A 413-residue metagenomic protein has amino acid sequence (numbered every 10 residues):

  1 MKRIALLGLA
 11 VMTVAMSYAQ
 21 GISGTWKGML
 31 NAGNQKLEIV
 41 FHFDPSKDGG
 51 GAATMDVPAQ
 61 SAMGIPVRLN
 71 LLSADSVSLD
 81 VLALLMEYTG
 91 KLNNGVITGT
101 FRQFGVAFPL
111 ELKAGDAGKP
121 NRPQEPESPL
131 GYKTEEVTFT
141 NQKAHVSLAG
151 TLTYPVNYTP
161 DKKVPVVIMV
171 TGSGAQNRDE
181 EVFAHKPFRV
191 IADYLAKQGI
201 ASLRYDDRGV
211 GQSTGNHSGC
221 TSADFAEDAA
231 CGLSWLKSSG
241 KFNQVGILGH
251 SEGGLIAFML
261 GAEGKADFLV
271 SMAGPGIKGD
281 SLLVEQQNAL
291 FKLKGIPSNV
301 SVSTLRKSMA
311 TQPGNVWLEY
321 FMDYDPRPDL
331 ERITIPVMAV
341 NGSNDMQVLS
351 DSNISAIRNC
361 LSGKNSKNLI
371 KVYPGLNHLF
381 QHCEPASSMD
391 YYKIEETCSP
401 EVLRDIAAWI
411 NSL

Functional and structural regions predicted by a protein language model:
Q20-L92, T98-V106, Q124, V166 (+1 more regions): Central antiparallel beta-sheet cores of small beta-barrel/beta-sandwich binding domains
A117-K162: N-terminal cap/lid segment of alpha/beta-hydrolase-fold proteins
K162-G172: Short beta-strand element of the alpha/beta-hydrolase
E181-S202: Short amphipathic alpha-helix adjacent to the substrate-entry channel of hydrolases
P187, S218-S239: Alpha/beta-hydrolase active-site loop
M259-L260, G264-R332, Q347, S362: Accessory cap/linker subdomain of secreted extracellular hydrolases
I333, A339-N341: Short beta-strand/loop motif that positions the catalytic acidic residue of the alpha/beta-hydrolase fold
I335, M346-C360: Short alpha-helix in the alpha/beta-hydrolase fold that links the catalytic acid
